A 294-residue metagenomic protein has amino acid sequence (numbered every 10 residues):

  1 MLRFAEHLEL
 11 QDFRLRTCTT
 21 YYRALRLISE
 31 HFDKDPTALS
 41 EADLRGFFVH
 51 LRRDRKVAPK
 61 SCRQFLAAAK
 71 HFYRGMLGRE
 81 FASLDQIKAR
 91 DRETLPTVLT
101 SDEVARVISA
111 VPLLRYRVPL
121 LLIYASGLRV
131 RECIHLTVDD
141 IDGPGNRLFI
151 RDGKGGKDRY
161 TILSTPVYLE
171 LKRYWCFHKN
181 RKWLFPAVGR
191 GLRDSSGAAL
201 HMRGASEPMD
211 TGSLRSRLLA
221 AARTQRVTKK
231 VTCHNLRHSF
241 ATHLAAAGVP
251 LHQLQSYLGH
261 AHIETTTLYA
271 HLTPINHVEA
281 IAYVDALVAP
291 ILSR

Functional and structural regions predicted by a protein language model:
M1-R294: Conserved catalytic core of the tyrosine transesterase superfamily
